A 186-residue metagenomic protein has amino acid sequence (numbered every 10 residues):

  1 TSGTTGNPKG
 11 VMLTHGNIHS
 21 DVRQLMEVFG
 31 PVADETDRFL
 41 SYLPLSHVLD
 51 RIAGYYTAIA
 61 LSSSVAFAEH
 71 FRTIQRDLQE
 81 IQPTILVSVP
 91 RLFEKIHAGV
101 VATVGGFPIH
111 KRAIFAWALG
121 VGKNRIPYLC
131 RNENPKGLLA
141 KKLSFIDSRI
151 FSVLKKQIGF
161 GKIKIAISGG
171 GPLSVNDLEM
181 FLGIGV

Functional and structural regions predicted by a protein language model:
T1-T4, F39, P44, L86 (+1 more regions): Conserved S/T- and glycine-rich ATP-binding loop of Class I adenylate-forming
S2-V22: Conserved AMP-binding A3 loop
T5-N7, T36-R38, Q157-K164: Short, surface-exposed connector motifs at secondary-structure boundaries
G6, S63, V186: Short phosphate-binding/catalytic loops that engage adenosine nucleotides
T14, Y42, A68, S88-V89 (+2 more regions): Generic beta-strand/beta-sheet core signal
H19-R38, L45-F151: Conserved AMP-binding/adenylation subdomain of ANL enzymes
I146-V186: Conserved AMP-binding/adenylate-forming
